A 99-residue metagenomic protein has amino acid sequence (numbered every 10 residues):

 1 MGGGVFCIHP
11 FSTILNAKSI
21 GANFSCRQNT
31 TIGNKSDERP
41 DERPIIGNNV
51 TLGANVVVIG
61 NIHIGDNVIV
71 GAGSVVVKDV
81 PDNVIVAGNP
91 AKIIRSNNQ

Functional and structural regions predicted by a protein language model:
G2-G4, I8-F11, N16-A17, G21-Q28 (+9 more regions): Left-handed beta-helix
N89-Q99: Short, basic/aromatic-enriched C-terminal tail that caps enzymatic domains
